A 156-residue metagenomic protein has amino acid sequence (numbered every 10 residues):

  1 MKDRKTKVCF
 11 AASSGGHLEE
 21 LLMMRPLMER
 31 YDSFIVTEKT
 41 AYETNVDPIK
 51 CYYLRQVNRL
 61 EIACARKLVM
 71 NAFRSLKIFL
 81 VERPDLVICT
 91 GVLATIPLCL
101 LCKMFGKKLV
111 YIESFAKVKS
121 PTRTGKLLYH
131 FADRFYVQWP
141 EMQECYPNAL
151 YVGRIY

Functional and structural regions predicted by a protein language model:
M1-Y42: N-terminal subdomain of nucleotide-sugar transferases
K7, D32-I35, K50, K107-K108 (+1 more regions): Residues at the starts of beta-strands that form the adenosine-phosphate
K7, D85-L86: Structural motif
A12-S14, D32-L68, E141, V152-I155: Conserved nucleotide-sugar phosphate-binding/catalytic loop shared by glycosyltransferases and other
I62-D85: An amphipathic, basic-hydrophobic alpha-helix
L86-F105: An aromatic- and histidine-rich active-site surface loop
K107-Y156: Active-site-proximal region of nucleotide-activated glycan assembly enzymes, centered on histidine/acidic-rich loops
